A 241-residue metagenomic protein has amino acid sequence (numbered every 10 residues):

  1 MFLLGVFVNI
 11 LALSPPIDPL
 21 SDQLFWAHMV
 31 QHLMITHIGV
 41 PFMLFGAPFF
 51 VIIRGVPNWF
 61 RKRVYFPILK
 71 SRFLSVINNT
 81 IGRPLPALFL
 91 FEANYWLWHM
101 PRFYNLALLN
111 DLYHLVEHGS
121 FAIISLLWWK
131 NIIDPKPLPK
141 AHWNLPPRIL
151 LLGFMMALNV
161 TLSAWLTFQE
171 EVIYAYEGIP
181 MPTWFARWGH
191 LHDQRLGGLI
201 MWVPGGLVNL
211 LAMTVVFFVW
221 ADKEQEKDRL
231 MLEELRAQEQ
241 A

Functional and structural regions predicted by a protein language model:
M1-A241: Alpha-helical membrane segments of multi-pass proteins
